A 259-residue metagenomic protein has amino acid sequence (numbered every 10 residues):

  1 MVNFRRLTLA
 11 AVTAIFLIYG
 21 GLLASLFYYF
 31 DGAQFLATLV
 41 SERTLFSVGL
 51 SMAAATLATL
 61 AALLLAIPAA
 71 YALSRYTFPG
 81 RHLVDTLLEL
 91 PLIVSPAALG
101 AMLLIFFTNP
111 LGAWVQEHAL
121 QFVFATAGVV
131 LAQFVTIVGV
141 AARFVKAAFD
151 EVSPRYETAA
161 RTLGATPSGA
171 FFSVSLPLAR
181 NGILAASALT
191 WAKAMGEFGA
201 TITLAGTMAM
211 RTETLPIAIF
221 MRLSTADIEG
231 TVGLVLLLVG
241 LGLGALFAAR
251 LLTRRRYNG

Functional and structural regions predicted by a protein language model:
M1-D31, E42-D150, V174, L178-G199 (+2 more regions): Membrane-water interface segments at the C-terminal ends of transmembrane alpha-helices in multi-pass inner-membrane
Y29-T38, T201-G206: Helix-terminus/linker motif at the lipid-water interface of multi-pass membrane proteins
P79, A165-P167: Short coil/turn motifs that cap or connect alpha-helices
V152-Y156: Short glycine/proline-centered loop/turn elements that form peptide/ligand docking sites
A160: The alpha-helix within a helix-turn-helix
L163-G164, P177: Glycine/proline-centered hinge or cleavage motifs at structural transition points of membrane proteins
G169-F171: Core catalytic ATP-binding domain of two-component histidine kinases
A200-D227: Glycine-rich helix-loop "coupling/hinge" segments at transmembrane-helix boundaries in multipass transporters
